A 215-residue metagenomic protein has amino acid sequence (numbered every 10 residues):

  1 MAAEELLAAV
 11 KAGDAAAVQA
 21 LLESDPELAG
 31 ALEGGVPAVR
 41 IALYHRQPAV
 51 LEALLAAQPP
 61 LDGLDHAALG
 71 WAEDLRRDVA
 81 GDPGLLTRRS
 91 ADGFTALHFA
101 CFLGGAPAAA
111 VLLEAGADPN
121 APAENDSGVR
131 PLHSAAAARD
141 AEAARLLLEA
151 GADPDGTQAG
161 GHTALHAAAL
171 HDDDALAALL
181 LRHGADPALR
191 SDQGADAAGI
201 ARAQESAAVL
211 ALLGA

Functional and structural regions predicted by a protein language model:
M1-E5, E52-D65, A150, R182-D186 (+2 more regions): Ankyrin-repeat-protein effector appendages
M1-L32, G70-R89, A96: N-terminal segments that cap or nucleate solenoid repeat domains
A8-G13, I41-Q47, D65-W71, F99-G105 (+3 more regions): Ankyrin repeat A-helix N-terminal signature
A15-L22, Q47-L55, W71-V79, G105-L113 (+3 more regions): Ankyrin repeat structural motif
L28-A29, L61, L86, P119-A121 (+2 more regions): Ankyrin-repeat inter-repeat connecting loop/turn
L32-E33, S90, A123-N125, Q158 (+1 more regions): Ankyrin repeat boundary/linker residues
A121-E149: Alpha-helical adaptor scaffolds
